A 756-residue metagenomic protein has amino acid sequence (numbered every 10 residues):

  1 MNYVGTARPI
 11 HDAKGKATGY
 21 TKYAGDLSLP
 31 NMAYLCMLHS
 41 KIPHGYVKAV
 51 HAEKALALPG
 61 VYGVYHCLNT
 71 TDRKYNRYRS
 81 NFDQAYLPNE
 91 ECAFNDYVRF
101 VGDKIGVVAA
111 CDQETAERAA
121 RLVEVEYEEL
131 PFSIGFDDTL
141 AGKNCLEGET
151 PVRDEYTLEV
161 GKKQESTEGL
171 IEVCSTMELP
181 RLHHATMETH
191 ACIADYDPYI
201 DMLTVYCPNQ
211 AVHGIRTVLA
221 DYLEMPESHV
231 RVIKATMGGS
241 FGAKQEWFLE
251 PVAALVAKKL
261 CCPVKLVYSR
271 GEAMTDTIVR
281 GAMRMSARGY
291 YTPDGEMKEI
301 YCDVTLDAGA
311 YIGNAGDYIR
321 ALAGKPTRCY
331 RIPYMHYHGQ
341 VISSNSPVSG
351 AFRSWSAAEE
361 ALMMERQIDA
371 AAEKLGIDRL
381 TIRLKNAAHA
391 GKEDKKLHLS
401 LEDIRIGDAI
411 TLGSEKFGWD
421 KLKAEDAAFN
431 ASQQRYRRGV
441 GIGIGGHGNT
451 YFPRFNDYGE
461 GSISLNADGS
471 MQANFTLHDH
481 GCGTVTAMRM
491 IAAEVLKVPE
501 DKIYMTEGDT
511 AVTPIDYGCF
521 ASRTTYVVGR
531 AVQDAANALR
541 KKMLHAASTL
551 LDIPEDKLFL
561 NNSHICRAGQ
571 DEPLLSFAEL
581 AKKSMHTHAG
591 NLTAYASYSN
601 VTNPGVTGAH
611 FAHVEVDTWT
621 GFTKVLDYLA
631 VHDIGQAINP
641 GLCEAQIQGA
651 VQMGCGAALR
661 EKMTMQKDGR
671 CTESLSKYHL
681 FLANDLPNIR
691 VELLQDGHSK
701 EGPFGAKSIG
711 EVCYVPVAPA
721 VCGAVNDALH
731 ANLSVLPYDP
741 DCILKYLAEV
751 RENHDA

Functional and structural regions predicted by a protein language model:
M1-P151, K259: Flexible, low-hydrophobicity surface segments
T6, D12-T18, F82-Q84, R153-C192 (+5 more regions): Glycine-rich loop/linker segments at domain edges
G15, A191-Y196, R284-P293, K298-V304 (+6 more regions): Short beta-strand elements
C67-L68, E224-H229, K259-V264, Y318-Y436 (+2 more regions): C-terminal catalytic domains of large/alpha subunits in multi-subunit enzymes
Y75-R79, A119-L122, C207, R216-V218 (+13 more regions): Short acidic, glycine/serine/threonine-rich loops at helix termini
C111, C262-A308, R530-F559: Phosphate/diphosphate-binding loops
A141-L223, A387-S470, T672-D685, R690: Helix-loop-helix junctions that connect adjacent transmembrane helices in secondary transporters/permeases, recognized
G238-C261, K265-L266, T484-A492: Thiamine diphosphate
